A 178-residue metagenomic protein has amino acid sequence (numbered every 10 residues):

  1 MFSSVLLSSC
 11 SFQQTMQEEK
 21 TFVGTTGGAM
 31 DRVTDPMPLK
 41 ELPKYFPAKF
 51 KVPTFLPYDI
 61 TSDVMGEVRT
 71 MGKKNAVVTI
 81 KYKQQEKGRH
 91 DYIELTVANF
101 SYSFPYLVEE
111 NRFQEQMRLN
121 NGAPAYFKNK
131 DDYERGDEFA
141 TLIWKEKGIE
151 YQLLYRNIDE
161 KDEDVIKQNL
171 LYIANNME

Functional and structural regions predicted by a protein language model:
M1-V5: Bacterial N-terminal signal peptides
S8-S9: C-terminal motif of bacterial Sec signal peptides marking the signal peptidase cleavage site
F12-E19: N-terminal leader/presequence regions that precede the main folded/catalytic core
E19-E146: Short, solvent-exposed recognition patches
Q152-E178: Surface-exposed amphipathic alpha-helical segments
